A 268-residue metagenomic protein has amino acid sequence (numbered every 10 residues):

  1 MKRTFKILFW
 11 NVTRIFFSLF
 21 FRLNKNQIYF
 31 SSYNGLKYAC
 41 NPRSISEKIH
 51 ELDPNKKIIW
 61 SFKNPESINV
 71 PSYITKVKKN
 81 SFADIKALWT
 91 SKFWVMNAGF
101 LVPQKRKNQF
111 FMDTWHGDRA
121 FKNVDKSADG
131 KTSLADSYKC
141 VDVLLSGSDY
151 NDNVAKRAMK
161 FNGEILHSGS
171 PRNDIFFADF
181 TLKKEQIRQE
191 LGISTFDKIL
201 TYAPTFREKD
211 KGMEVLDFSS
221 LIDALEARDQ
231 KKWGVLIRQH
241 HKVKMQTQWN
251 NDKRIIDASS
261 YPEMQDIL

Functional and structural regions predicted by a protein language model:
M1-G35, C40: Membrane-proximal basic amphipathic "stem/tether" segments
T4, A83, L182-Q186, S220 (+1 more regions): Exposed alpha-helical structural elements
I15-L23, Q104, A135, R188-S194 (+1 more regions): Short boundary motifs at domain starts and secondary-structure transition points
F21-I28, N108-Q109, T195-K198: A short, charged/proline- and glycine-enriched loop that marks the coil->beta-strand transition at the N-terminal
Q27-D179: Active-site and donor-binding regions of nucleotide-sugar-utilizing enzymes
A39-E51, P171-N251: Conserved catalytic-core segment of nucleotide-activated headgroup transferases in glycan assembly
Y73-T75, I165, W233, K253-I256: Short, conserved active-site loop motifs that form the nucleotide-linked donor/cofactor pocket
V77-S91, H241-L268: Donor nucleotide-activated moiety binding/catalytic core segment of transferases that use nucleotide-activated donors
